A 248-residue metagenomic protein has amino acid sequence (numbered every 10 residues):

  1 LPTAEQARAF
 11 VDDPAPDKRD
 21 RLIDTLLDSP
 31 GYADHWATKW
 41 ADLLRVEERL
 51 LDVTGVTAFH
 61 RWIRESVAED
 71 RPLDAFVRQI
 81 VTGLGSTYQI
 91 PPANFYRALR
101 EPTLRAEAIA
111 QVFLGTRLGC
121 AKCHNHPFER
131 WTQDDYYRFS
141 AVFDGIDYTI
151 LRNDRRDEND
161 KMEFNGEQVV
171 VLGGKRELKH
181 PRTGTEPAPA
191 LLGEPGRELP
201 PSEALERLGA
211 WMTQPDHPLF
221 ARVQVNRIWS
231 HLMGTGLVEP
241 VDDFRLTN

Functional and structural regions predicted by a protein language model:
L1-G31, L43-N248: Primarily short, surface-exposed interaction patches in extracytoplasmic proteins
H35-W36: Bilobed periplasmic-binding protein-like "clamshell/Venus-flytrap" ligand-binding domains
